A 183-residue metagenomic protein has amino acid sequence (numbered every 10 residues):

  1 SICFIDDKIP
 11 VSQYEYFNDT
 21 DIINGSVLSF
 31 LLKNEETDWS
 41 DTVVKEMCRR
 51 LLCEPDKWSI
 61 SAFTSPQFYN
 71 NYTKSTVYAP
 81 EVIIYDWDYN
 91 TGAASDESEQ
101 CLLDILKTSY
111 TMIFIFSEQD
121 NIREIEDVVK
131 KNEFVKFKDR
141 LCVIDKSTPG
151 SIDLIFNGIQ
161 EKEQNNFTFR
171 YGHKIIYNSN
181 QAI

Functional and structural regions predicted by a protein language model:
S1-I183: Extended charged low-complexity segments that act as oligomerization/scaffolding linkers
